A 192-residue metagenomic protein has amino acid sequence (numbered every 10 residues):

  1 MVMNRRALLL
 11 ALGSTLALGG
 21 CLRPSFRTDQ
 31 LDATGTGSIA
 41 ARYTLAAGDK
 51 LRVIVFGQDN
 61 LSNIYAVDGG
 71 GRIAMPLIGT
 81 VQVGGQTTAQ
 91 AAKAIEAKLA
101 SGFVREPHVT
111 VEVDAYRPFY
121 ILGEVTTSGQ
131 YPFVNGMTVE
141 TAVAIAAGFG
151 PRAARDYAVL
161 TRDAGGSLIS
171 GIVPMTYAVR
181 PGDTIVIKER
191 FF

Functional and structural regions predicted by a protein language model:
V2-N4, L8-L9, C21-F192: Ser/Thr/Pro/Gly-biased, low-complexity, turn-/loop-rich segments that often occur immediately after N-terminal
L12-G13: Sec-dependent signal peptide hydrophobic core
